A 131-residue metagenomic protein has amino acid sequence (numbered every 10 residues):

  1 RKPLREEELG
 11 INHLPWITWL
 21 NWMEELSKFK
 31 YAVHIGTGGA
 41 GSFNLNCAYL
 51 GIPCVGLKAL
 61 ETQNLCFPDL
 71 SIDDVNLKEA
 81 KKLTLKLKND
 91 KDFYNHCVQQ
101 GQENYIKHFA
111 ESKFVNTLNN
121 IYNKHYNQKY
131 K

Functional and structural regions predicted by a protein language model:
K2-L20, S27: Nucleotide-activated donor-binding/catalytic signature segment of Leloir-type glycosyltransferases, i.e., the conserved
W16-L20, G41, L77: Structural motif corresponding to alpha-helix initiation and N-cap regions
W19, M23, T62, A80 (+1 more regions): Catalytic phosphate/metal-binding cores of nucleic-acid and nucleotide-processing enzymes, i.e., regions that mediate
M23-E24, N44-L50: Short alpha-helical segment that forms part of, or immediately flanks, the ligand-binding pocket in carbohydrate-active
E24-G39, I52: Acidic donor-binding loop of glycosyltransferase active sites
P53-L57: Short hydrophobic beta-strand element within catalytic cores of glycosyltransferases and related nucleotide-activated
Q63-L85: Change "using UDP/GDP/dTDP sugars" to "using nucleotide sugars
K78, K88-N127: A charged, aromatic-enriched C-terminal amphipathic alpha-helix characteristic of glycosyltransferases across folds
